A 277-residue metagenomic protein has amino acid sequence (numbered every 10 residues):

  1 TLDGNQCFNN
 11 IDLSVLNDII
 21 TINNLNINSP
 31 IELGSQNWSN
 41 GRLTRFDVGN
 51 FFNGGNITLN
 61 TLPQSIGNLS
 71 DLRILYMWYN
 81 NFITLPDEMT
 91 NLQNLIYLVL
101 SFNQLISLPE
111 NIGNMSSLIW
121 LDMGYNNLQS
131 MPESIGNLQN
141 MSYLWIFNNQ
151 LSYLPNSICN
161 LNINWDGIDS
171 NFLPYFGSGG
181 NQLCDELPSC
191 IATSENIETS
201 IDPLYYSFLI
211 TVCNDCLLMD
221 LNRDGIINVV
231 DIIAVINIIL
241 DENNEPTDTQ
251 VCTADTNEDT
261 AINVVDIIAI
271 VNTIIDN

Functional and structural regions predicted by a protein language model:
T1-T61, F172-Y175, G179-M219, R223-D224: N-terminal capping/linker segments that flank leucine-rich repeat
N40-G41, N68-D71, T90-L95, G113-L118 (+4 more regions): Leucine-rich repeat
T44-G49, L75-M77, L95-L100, I119-M123 (+3 more regions): Conserved hydrophobic beta-strand positions in leucine-rich repeat
I57, N80, L100-N103, N126 (+2 more regions): Consensus "Asn ladder" position of solenoid repeat domains
L59-Q64, N68, Y76, N80: Glycine-rich active-site/cofactor-binding loop and its immediate structural neighborhood
L62-G67, L85-E88, L108-N111, M131-S134 (+2 more regions): The feature encodes a structural signal of leucine-rich repeats
S65, E88, N111, S134 (+6 more regions): Tandem-repeat architecture and repeat-register "anchor" residues
C213-N277: Cellulosome-associated attachment modules in secreted, modular CAZymes
